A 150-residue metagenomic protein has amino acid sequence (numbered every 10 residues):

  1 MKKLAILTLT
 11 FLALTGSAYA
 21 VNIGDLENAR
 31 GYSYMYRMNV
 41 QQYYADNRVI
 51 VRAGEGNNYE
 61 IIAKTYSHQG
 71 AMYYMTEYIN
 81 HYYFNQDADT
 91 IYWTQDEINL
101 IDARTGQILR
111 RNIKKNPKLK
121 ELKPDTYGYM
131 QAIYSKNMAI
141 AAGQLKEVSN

Functional and structural regions predicted by a protein language model:
L4-G16: Sec-dependent N-terminal signal peptides
A20-I79, N85-N150: N-terminal secretory-pathway/extracellular module detecting exported/lumenal segments and adjacent signal-anchor/first
